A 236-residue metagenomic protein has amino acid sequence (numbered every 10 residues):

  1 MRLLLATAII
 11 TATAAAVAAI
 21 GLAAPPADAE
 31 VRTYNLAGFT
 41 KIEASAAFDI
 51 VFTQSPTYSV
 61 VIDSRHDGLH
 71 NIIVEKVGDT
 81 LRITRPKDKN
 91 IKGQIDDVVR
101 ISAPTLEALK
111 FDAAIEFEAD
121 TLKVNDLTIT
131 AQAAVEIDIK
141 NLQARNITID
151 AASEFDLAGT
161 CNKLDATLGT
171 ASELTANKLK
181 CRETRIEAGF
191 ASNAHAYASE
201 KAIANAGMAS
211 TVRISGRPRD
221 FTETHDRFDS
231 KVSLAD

Functional and structural regions predicted by a protein language model:
M1-D236: Intrinsically disordered, low-complexity terminal regions
